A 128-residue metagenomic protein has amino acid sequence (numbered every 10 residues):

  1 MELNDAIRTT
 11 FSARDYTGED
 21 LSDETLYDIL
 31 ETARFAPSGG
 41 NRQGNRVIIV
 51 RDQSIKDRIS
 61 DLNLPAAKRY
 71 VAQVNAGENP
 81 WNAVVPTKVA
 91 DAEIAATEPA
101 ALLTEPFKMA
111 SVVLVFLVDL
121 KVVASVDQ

Functional and structural regions predicted by a protein language model:
M1-E31, R42-Q43: Specificity-determining recognition surfaces
D5, G39, T104-P106: Short secondary-structure boundary/capping segments
T9, T32-F35, D61-P65: Residues within well-ordered alpha-helical secondary structure of globular protein domains
R14, A36-G40, A66, Y70: Short secondary-structure junctions and interdomain/linker hinges
L26-T32, I94-P99: Short amphipathic alpha-helical surface micro-motifs
E31-P37, R46, A101-L102: Short secondary-structure capping/turn segments at boundaries of alpha-helices and beta-strands
G40-D52: Short loop-to-beta-strand entry elements in the cores of soluble alpha/beta enzymes
I49-Q128: Glycine/small-residue-rich phosphate/adenosyl-binding loop
